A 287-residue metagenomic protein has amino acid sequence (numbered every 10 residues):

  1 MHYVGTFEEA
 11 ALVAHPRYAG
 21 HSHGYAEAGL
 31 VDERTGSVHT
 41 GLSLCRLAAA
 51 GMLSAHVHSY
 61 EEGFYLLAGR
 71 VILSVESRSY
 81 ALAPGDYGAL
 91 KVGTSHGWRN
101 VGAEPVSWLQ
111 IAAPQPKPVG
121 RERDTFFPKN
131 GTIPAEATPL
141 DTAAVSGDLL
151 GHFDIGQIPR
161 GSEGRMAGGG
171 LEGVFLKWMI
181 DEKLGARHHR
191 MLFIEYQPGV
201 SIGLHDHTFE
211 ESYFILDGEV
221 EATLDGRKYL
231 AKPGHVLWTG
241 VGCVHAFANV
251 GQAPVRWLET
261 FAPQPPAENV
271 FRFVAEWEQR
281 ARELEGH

Functional and structural regions predicted by a protein language model:
M1-H39, G120-H188, R272-H287: A short, N-terminal "cap"/entry segment at the start of jelly-roll beta-barrel domains of the cupin/DSBH fold
G24-L30, S43-H58, G173-I180, L192-H207 (+1 more regions): Conserved short histidine dyad/triad with adjacent acidic residue
L42-C45, L192-I194, G203, V220-A222 (+5 more regions): A structural feature that tracks compact, well-ordered secondary-structure segments with a strong bias toward
L44-A48, V57-V75, A113-P114, F193-Q197 (+2 more regions): Short, conserved beta-strand element in jelly-roll/cupin
S77-V92, G226-V241: Short acidic-glycine-tyrosine-enriched beta hairpin
A89, A103-V119, W238, Q252-F271: A short hydrophobic beta-strand segment most commonly corresponding to one strand of the jelly-roll/cupin
R99-V101, A248-V250: Asparagine-centered strand-capping/turn motif at beta-strand->loop junctions
